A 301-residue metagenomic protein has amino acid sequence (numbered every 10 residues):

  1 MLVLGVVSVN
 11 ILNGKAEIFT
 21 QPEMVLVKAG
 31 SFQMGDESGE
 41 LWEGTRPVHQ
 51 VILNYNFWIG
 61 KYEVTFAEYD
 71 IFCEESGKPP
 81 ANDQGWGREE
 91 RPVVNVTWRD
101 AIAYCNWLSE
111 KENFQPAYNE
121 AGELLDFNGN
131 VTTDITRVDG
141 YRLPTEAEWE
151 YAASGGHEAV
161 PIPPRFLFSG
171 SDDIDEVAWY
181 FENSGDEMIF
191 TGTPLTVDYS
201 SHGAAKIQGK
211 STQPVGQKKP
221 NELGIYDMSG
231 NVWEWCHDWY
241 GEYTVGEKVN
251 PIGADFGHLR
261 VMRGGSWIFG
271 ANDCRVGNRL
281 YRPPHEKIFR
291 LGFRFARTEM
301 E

Functional and structural regions predicted by a protein language model:
M1-S8: Bacterial N-terminal signal peptides
G14-A16: Boundary at the C-terminal end of the N-terminal hydrophobic targeting segment
I18-P80, V94-S109, S229-G230, F295: A short glycine-rich, aromatic-capped structural motif
V27, Q33, E37-S38, G87 (+1 more regions): Functional-site microenvironments in short loops/helix caps that host divalent-cation chemistry
V48-H49, A205, P214-Q217, P283-K287: Short Gly/Pro-enriched turn/cap motifs at secondary-structure boundaries
H49-I52, Q84-G85, K206-Q208: Short, flexible turn/loop "capping" segments at secondary-structure junctions
G85-V94: Surface-exposed aromatic
I288-E301: Short, structured beta-strand segments at or near domain termini in extracellular proteins/domains
